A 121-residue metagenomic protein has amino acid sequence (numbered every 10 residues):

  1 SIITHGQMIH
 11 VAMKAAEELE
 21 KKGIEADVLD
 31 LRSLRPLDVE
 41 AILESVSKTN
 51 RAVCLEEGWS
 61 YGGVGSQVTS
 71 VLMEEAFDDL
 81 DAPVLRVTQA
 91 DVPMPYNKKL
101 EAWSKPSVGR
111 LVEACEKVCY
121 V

Functional and structural regions predicted by a protein language model:
S1-V121: Thiamine diphosphate
